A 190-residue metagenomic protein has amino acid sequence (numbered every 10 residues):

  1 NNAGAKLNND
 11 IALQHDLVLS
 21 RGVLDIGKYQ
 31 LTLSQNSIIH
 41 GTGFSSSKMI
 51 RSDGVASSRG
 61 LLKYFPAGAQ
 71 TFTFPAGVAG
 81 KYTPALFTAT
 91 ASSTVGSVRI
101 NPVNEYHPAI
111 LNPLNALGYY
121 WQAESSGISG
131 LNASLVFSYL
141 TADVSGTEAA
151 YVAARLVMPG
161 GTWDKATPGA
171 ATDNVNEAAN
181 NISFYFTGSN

Functional and structural regions predicted by a protein language model:
N1-G4, Q14-G169, N180, F184-N190: Self-processing/autoproteolytic domain segments and adjacent N-terminal interaction modules in large, modular
L7-N8: Blade-edge beta-strand/turn elements of extracellular beta-propeller and related beta-sheet repeat scaffolds
A171-D173: Amphipathic alpha-helical interaction segments
N176-E177: Short alpha-helix boundary/capping segments
